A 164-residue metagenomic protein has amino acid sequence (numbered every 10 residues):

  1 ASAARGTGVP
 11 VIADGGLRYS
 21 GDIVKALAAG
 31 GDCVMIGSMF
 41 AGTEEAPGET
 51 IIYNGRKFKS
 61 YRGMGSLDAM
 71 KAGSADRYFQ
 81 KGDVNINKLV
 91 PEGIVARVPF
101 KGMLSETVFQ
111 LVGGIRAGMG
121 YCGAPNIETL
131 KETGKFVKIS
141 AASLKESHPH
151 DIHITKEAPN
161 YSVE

Functional and structural regions predicted by a protein language model:
A1-A13, L17-E164: Alpha/beta catalytic cores of nucleotide-metabolism and tRNA/nucleoside-modifying enzymes
